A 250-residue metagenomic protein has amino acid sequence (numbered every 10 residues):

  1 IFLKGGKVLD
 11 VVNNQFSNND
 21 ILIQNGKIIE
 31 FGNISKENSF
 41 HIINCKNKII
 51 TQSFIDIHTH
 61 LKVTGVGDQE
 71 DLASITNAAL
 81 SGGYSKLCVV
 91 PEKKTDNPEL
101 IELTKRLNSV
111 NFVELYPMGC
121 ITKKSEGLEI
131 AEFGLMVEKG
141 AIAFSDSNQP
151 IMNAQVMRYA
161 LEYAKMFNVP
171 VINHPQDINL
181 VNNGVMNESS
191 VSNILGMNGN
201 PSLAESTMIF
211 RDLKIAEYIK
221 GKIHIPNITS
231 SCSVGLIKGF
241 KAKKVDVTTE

Functional and structural regions predicted by a protein language model:
I1-F2, K7-Q52: Histidine-rich, glycine-flanked metal-binding segment
G6, I21, G26, N47 (+8 more regions): Divalent metal-coordination and catalytic microenvironments
K48-L107: Metal-associated gating/positioning segment near the N- to mid-region
T51, P98-E114, M118, E162-N173: Alpha-helix-loop-beta-strand connector modules within alpha/beta enzyme cores
I57-E70, Y116-E129, M197-L203: Active-site mouth loops of central-metabolism enzymes
D68-T76, S125-L135, R211: Short, acidic/polar
I130-E250: Histidine/acidic residue-rich metal-binding segments in metalloenzymes
